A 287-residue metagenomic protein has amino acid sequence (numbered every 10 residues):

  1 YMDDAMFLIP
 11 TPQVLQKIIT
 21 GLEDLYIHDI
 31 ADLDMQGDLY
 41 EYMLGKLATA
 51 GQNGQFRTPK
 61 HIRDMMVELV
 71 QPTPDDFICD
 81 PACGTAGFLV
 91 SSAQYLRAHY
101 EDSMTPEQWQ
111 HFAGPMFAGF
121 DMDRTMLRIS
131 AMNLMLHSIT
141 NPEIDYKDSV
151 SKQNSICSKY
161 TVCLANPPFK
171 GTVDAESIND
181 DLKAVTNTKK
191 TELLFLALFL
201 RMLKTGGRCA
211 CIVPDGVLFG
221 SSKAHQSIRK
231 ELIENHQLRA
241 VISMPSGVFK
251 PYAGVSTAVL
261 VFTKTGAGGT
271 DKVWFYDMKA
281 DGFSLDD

Functional and structural regions predicted by a protein language model:
Y1-L69, T73-P74, P142-N154, S243-G247 (+1 more regions): Non-catalytic, mostly N-terminal accessory regions of nucleic-acid modification and defense proteins
D4-A5, Y26, A131-M132, I228-K230 (+1 more regions): Intrinsically disordered, low-complexity boundary segments flanking structured domains
P10-L22, D38, M43, D80-A82 (+2 more regions): Short charge-dense sequence patches
Q13-I18, D38-L44, S103-W109, D123 (+3 more regions): Short amphipathic alpha-helical segments, especially helix-boundary/capping motifs
Q55-A165, K170-D174, D181, K189 (+3 more regions): Conserved S-adenosyl-L-methionine
C157-D287: A conserved structural/catalytic subdomain of Rossmann-like adenosyl-cofactor enzymes
